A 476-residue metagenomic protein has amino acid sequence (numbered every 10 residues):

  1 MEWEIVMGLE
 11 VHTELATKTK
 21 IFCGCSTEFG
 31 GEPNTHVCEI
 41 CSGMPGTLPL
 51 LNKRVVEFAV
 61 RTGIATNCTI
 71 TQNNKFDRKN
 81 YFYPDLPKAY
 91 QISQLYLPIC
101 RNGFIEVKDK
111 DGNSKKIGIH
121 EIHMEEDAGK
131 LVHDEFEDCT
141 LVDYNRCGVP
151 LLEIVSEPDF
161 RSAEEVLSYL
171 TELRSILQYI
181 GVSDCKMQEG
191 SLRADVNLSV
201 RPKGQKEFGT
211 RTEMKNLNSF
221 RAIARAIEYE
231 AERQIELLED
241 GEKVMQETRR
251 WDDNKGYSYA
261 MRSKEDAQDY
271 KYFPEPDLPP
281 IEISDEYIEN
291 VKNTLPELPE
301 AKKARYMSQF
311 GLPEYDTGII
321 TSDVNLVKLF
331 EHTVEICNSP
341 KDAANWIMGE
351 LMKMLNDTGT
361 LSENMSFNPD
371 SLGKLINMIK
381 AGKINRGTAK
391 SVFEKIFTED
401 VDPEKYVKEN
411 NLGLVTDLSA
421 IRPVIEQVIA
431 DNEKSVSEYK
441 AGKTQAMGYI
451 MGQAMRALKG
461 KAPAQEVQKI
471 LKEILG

Functional and structural regions predicted by a protein language model:
M1, G311, V334-A343, A381-I384 (+1 more regions): Structural motif
M1-E297, S308, E314, E335-S339 (+1 more regions): Basic, nucleic-acid-interacting segments
A16, N197, R201, E232 (+8 more regions): Amphipathic alpha-helical core segments of compact helical bundles
G190-P202, M307-L329, P340-T358, D370-L372 (+2 more regions): Core structural elements
L237, M354-L355, N385-G387, P403: Short, structured loop/turn "capping" segments at alpha-beta junctions
Y287-T294, A301, E331-I336, D342 (+1 more regions): Extended, non-catalytic structural segments that build the interaction scaffolds of large macromolecular assemblies
E363-G373, N377, R386-R456: Strongly charged, low-complexity linkers/loops
